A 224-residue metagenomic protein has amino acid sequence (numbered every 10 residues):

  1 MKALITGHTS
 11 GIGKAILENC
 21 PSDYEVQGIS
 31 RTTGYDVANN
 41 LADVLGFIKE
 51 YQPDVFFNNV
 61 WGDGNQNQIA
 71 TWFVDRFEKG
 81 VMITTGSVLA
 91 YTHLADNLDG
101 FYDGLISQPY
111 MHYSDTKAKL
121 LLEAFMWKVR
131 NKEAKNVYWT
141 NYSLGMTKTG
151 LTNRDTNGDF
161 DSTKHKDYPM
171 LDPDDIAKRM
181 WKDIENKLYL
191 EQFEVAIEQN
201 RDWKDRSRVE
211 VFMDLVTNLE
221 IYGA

Functional and structural regions predicted by a protein language model:
A3-I5, F56-F57, M82: Conserved hydrophobic beta-strands of the Rossmann-like cofactor-binding core in SDR/related NAD(P)H-dependent
I5-E18: N-terminal Rossmann NAD(P)H-binding glycine-rich loop of SDR-like oxidoreductase domains
P21, G46-N58, D63, Y138: A glycine-rich helix->loop->beta "capping" turn within Rossmann-like NAD(P)(H)-dependent oxidoreductase domains
V26-G46, G64: Adenosine-cofactor binding site in Rossmann-like domains, unifying the SAM/SAH pocket of S-adenosylmethionine-dependent
L41-Q52, N67-W72: Conserved amphipathic alpha-helix within the SDR
W61-N65, V81-E133, S143-T149, T156: Catalytic loop of short-chain dehydrogenase/reductase
Q66, A70-V74, E123-M126, A177: Short-chain dehydrogenase/reductase
N141, G158-A224: C-terminal helical subdomain
